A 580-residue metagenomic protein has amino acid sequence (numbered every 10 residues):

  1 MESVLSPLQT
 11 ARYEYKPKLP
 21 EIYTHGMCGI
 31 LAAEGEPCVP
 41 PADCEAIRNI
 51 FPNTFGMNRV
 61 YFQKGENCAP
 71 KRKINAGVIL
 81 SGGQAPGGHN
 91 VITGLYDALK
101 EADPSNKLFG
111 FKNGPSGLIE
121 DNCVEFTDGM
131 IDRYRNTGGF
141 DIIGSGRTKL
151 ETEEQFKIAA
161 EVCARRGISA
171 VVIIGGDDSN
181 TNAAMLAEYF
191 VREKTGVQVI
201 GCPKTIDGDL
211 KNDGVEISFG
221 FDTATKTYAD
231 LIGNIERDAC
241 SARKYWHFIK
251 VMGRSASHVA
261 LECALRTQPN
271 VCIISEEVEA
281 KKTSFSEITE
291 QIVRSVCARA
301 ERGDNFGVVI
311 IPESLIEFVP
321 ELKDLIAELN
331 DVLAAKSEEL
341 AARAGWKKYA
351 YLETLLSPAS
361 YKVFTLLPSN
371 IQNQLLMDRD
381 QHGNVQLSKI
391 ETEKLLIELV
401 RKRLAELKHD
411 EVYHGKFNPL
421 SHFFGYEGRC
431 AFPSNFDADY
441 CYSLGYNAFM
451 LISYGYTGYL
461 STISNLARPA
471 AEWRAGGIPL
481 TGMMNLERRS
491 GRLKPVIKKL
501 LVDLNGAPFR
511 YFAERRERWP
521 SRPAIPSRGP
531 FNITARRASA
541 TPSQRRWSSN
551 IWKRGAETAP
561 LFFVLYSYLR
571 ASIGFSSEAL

Functional and structural regions predicted by a protein language model:
M1-C28, L322-A327, L340-K553: C-terminal non-catalytic interaction/assembly regions of soluble proteins
M1-E21, E66-I119: N-terminal phosphate-binding or glycine-rich loops at protein starts, especially the Walker A/P-loop of NTPases
S3-V4, T148-E193: N-terminal glycine-rich phosphate/adenylate-binding segment common to multiple enzyme folds
E34-A69, G117-S169, I206, I217-D222 (+2 more regions): Glycine-rich oxoanion-binding loops at beta->alpha junctions
A85-L95, L118-I119, E151-F156, D177-M185 (+3 more regions): Short glycine/serine/threonine-rich phosphate/pyrophosphate-binding segments that cradle anionic phosphate groups
A170-G175, T181-Q198, D213-K416: Accessory alpha-helical/coil subdomains and C-terminal extensions that flank or cap enzyme catalytic cores
K553-S567: Positively charged N-terminal leader segments that act as targeting/secretion signals
